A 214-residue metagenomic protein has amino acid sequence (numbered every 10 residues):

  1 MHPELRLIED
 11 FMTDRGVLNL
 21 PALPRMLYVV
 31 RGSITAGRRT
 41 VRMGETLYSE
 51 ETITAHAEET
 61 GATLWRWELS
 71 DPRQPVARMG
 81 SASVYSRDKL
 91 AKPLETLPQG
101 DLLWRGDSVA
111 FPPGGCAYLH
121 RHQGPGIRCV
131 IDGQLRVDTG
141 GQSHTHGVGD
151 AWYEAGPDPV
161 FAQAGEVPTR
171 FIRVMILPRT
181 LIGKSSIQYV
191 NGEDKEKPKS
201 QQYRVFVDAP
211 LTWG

Functional and structural regions predicted by a protein language model:
M1-A22, T40-R42, Y48-L102, Y189-G214: A short, N-terminal "cap"/entry segment at the start of jelly-roll beta-barrel domains of the cupin/DSBH fold
L7-E9, M26, T46-Y48, L64-R66 (+4 more regions): Conserved hydrophobic/aromatic beta-strand scaffold that supports enzyme active sites
E9-T13, S33-A55, F111, T139-P159: Short acidic-glycine-tyrosine-enriched beta hairpin
G16, P21-R39, M43, H122-G141: Glycine- and acidic-residue-biased ligand/ion/polar-headgroup-sensing regions
V17-P21, E58, A117-H122, A162-G165: Short histidine-centered beta-strand/loop micro-motifs that create catalytic or ligand/metal-coordination sites
K89-Q142, W213: Surface-exposed interaction/gating patches
A151-K197: A contiguous, mid-protein "functional segment" used to position or interact with cofactors/ions or partner subunits
